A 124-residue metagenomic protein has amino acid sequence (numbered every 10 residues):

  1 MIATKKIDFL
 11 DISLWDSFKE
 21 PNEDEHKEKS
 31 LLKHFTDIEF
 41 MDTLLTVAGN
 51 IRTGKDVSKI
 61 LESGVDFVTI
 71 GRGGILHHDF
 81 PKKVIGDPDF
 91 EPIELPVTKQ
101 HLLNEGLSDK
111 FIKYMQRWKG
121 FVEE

Functional and structural regions predicted by a protein language model:
M1-E124: Flavin-dependent oxidoreductase catalytic cores
